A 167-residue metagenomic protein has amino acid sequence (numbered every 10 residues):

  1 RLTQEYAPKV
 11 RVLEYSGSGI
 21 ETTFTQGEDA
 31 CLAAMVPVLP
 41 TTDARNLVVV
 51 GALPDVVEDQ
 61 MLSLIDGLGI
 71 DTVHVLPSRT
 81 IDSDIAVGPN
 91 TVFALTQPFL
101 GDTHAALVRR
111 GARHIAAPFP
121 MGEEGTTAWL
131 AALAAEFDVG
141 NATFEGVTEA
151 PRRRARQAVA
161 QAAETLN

Functional and structural regions predicted by a protein language model:
R1-N167: An N-terminal assembly and electron-transfer interface module characteristic of large anaerobic redox and radical
